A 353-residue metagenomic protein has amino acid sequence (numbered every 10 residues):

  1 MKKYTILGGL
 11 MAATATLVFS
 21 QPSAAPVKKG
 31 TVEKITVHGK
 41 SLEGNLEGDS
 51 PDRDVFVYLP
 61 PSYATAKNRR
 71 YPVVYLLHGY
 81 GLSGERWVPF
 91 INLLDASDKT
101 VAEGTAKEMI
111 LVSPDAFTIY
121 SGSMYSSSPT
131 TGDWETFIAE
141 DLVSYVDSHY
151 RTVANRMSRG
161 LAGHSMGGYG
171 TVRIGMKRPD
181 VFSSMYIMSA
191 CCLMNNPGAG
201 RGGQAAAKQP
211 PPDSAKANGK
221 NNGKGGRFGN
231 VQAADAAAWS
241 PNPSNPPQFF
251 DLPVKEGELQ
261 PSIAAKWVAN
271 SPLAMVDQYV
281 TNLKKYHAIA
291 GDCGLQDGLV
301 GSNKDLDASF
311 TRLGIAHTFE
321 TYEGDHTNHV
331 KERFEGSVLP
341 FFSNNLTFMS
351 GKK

Functional and structural regions predicted by a protein language model:
M1-G9: Bacterial N-terminal signal peptides that target proteins for export
G8-T16: Bacterial N-terminal signal peptides
Q21-K353: Non-catalytic cap/lid and distal C-terminal segments of serine-dependent acyl enzymes
